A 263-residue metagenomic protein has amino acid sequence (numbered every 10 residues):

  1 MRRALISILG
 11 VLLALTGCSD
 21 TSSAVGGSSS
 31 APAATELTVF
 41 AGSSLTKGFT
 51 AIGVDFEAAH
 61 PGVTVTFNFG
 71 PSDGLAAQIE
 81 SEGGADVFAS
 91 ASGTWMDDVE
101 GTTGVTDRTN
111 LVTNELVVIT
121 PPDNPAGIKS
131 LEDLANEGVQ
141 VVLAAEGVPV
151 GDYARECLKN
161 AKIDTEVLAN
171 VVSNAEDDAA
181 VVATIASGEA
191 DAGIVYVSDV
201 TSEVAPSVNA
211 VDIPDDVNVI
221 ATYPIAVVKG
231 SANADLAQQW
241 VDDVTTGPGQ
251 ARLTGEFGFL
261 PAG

Functional and structural regions predicted by a protein language model:
M1-I8: Bacterial N-terminal signal peptides that target proteins for export
S7, S23, E80-G84, V112-T113: Extracytoplasmic metal-acquisition and chelation regions
L12-G17: C-terminal motif of bacterial Sec signal peptides marking the signal peptidase cleavage site
C18-V54, A58, D73, A77 (+3 more regions): Exported/periplasmic ABC-transporter solute-binding proteins
A76, E82-L111: Short beta-strand-centered segments that line the small-molecule binding cleft or hinge of alpha/beta clamshell
